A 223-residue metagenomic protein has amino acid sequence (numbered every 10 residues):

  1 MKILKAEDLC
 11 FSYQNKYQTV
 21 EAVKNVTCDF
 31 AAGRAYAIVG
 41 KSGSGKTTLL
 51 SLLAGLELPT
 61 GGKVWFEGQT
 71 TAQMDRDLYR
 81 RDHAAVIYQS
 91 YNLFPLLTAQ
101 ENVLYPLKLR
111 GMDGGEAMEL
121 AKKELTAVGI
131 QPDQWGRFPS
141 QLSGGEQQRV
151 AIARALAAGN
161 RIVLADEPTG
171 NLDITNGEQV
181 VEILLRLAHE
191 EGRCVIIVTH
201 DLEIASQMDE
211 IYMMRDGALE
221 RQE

Functional and structural regions predicted by a protein language model:
A54: Helix-to-loop junction immediately C-terminal to a conserved catalytic motif
G62-T70: Conserved ABC transporter NBD signature motif
T71-A85: ABC ATPase NBD coupling module
L97-Y105: Short coil-to-helix segment of the ABC ATPase nucleotide-binding domain corresponding to the Q-loop/switch region
G115-D133: Conserved ABC ATPase "signature" region
F138-L142, E146-Q148: Conserved ABC ATPase signature
V163-D166: Catalytic Walker B motif of ABC-type/P-loop ATPase nucleotide-binding domains
